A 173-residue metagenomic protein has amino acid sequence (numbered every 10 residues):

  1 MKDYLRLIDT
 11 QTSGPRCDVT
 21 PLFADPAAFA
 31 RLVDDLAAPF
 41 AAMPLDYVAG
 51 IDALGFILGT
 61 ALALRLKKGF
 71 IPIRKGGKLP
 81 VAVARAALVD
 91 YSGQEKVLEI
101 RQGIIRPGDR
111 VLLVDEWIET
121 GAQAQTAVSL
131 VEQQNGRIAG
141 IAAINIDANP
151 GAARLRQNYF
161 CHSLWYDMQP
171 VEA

Functional and structural regions predicted by a protein language model:
M1-L45: Active-site-facing substrate-recognition patch
Y4-L5, T12, V128-A173: PRPP-dependent phosphoribosyltransferase catalytic core
A42, Q102-R106, W165: Solvent-exposed alpha-helices and their adjacent loops that cap or buttress functional pockets in soluble metabolic
L45-D52: Short glycine-rich phosphate-binding loop at a beta-alpha junction
D46, D109, A139: Conserved acidic residues
I57-L66, V128: Short Gly/Thr/Asp-enriched flexible loops that form oxyanion-binding sites at enzyme active sites
K68-V111: Short, glycine/charge-rich flexible loops or terminal/linker lids adjacent to PRPP-binding catalytic cores
E116, G121: Conserved G/P- and acidic residue-centered "switch" motifs that form tight phosphate/ATP-binding loops in soluble
